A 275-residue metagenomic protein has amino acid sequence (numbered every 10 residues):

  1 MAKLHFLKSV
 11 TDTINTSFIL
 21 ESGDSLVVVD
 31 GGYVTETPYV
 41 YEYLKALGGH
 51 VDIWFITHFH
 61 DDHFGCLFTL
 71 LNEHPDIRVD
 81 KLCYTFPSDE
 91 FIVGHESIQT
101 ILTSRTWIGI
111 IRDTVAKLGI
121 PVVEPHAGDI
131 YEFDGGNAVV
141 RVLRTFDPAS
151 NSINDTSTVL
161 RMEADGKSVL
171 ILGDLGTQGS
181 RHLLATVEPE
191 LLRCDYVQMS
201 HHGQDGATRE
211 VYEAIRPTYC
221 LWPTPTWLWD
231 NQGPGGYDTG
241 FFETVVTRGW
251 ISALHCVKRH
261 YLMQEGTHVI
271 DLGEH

Functional and structural regions predicted by a protein language model:
M1-G49, A116, I120-L191, H268-H275: Core dinuclear metal-dependent hydrolase active-site scaffold
T13-I14, V34-E36, F59-G65, S88-I92 (+4 more regions): Active-site environment of divalent metal-dependent phosphoester hydrolases
I19, L26-D30, D52-I56, D80-T85 (+6 more regions): Structural recognition of the beta-strand scaffold that forms the well-ordered cores of secreted hydrolase catalytic
T35-P87, T186-Q204, R216-L221: Active-site metal-binding motif and surrounding structural segment of the metallo-beta-lactamase
E36-V40, H63-C66, T103-I111, I171 (+5 more regions): Stable alpha-helical elements in mature extracytoplasmic
V40-E42, L67-T69, E96, L183-A185 (+2 more regions): Short amphipathic alpha-helical segments
K81-C83, P87-R141, P148-N154, Y219 (+1 more regions): Binuclear metal-ion centers of metallo-dependent hydrolases, dominated by the metallo-beta-lactamase
D147-A149, V159, A207-E210, V257-K258: Generic recognition of flexible, low-complexity loop/linker segments
